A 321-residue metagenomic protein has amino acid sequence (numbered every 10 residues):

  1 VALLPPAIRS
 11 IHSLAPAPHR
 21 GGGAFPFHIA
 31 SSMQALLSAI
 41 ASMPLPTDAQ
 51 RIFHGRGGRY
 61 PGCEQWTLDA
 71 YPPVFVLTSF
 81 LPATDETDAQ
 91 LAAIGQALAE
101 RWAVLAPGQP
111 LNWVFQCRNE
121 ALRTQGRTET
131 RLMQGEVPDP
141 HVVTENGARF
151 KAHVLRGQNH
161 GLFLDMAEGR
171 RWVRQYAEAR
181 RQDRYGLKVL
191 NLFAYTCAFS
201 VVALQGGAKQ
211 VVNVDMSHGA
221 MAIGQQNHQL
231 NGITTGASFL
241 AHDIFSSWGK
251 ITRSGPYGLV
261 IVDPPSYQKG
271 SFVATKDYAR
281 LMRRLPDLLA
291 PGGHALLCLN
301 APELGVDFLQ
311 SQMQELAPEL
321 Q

Functional and structural regions predicted by a protein language model:
V1-V76, F80-P82: Non-catalytic accessory regions of SAM-dependent methyltransferases
P61-G62, T67-D69, A93-L164, R171: Non-catalytic substrate-recognition/targeting regions of SAM-dependent transferases
R184-F193: Conserved class I S-adenosyl-L-methionine
T196-A208: Conserved SAM-binding loop of SAM-dependent methyltransferases across substrates and taxa, primarily the Class I
Q210-D215: Conserved SAM-binding motif I beta-strand of class I
G219-A220, A241, G258-R284, A290: Mobile active-site "lid"/loop adjacent to the S-adenosyl-L-methionine
G219-G255, L259: S-adenosyl-L-methionine
A279-Q321: C-terminal substrate-binding/active-site "lid" region of AdoMet-derived donor-dependent transferases
